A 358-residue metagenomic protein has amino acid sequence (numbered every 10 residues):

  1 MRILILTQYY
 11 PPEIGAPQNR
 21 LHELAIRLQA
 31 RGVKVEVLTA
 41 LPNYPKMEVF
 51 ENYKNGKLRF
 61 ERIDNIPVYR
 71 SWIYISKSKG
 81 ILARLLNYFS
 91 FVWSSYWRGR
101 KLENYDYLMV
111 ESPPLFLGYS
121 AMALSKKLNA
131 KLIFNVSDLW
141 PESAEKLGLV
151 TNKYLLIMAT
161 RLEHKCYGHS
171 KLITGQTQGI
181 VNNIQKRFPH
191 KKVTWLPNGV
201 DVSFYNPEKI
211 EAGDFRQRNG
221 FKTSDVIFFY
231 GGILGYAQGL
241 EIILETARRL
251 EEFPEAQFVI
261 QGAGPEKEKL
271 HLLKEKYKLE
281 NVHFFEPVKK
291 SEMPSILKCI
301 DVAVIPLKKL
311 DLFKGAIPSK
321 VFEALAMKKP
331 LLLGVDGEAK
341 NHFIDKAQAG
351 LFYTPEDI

Functional and structural regions predicted by a protein language model:
M1-D64, R249-L250: N-terminal subdomain of nucleotide-sugar transferases
E51-L58, N206-F221: A short helix/loop element that forms part of the nucleotide-sugar donor recognition site in Leloir-type
Y96, F116-Y119, A123-L128, K153-I173: Membrane-proximal helix-turn-helix segments that form the acceptor-binding/catalytic region of lipid-linked
G179, L196-G199: Carbohydrate-associated surface elements
K222-Q238, L244-A247, V259: Conserved donor-binding/catalytic core segment of Leloir-type glycosyltransferases
Q238, K289-I296, A303-L325, L331-D345: Nucleotide-sugar-dependent
F253, V259-G262, K267-P294: Nucleotide-activated donor-binding/catalytic signature segment of Leloir-type glycosyltransferases, i.e., the conserved
E338-I358: Change "using UDP/GDP/dTDP sugars" to "using nucleotide sugars
